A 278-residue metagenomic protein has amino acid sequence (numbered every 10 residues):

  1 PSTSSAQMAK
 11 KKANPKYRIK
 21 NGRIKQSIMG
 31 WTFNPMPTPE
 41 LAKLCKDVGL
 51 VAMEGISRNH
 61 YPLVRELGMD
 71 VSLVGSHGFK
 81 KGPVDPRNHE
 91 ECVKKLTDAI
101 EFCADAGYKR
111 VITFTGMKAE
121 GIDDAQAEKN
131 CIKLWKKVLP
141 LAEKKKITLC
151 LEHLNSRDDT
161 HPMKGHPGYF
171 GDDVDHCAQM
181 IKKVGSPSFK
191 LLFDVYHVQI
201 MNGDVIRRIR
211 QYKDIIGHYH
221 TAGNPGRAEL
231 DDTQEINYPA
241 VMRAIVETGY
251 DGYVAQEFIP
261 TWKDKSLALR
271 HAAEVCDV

Functional and structural regions predicted by a protein language model:
S2, K10, R18, G82-K190 (+1 more regions): Active-site acidic/histidine proton-transfer and metal-coordination neighborhood in alpha/beta enzyme cores
S2, Q7-K46, E54, Y108-K109 (+3 more regions): Histidine-acidic metal/acid-base catalytic patches
K46, R65, A104, L139 (+2 more regions): Anion (oxyanion) recognition and catalysis
V51-N59: A short beta-strand-loop structural module common to alpha/beta enzyme folds
G55, V74, T113: Short beta-strand and adjacent tight-turn residues that come in two discontinuous sequence segments and form the edges
R58-M69, G121: Active-site-adjacent beta->alpha loops and helix N-cap segments on the catalytic face of soluble alpha/beta enzymes
V71-L73, L151, F193, Q256: Hydrophobic residues in well-ordered beta-strands that form the structural core
